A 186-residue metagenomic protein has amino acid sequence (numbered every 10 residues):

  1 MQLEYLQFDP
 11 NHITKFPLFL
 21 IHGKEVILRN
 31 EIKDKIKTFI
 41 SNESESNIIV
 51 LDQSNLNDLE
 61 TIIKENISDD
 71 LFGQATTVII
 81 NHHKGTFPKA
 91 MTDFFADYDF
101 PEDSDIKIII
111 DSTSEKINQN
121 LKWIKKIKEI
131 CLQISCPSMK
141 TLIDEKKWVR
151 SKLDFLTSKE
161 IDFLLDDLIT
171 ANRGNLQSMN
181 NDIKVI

Functional and structural regions predicted by a protein language model:
M1-I186: Conserved beta/loop motifs at nucleotide-recognition and modification sites
